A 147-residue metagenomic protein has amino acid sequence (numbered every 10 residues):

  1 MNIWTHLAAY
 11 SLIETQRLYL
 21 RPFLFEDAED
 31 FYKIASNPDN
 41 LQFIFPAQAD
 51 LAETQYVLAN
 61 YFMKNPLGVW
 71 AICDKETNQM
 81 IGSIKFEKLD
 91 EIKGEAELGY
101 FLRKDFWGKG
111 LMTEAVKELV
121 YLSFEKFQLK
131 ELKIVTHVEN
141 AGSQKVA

Functional and structural regions predicted by a protein language model:
M1-Q42, V69-A147: Acyl-donor (CoA/ACP) binding surface of acyl/acetyltransferases
D39-N60: Conserved GNAT-fold acetyl-CoA-binding loop/helix
A59-A71: A short helix-loop-beta-strand connector motif used in the catalytic cores of GNAT acetyltransferases and, in some
